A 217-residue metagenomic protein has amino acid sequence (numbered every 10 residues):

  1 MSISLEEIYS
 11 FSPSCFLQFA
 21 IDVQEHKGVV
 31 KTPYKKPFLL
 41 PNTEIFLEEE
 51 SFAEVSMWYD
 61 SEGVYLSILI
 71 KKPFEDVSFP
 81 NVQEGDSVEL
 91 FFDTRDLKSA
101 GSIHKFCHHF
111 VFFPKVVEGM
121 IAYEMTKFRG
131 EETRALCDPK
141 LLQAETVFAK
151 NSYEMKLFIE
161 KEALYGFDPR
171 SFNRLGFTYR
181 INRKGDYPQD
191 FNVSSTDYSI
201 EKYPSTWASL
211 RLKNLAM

Functional and structural regions predicted by a protein language model:
M1-M217: Structural preference for beta-rich elements and adjacent junctions enriched in aromatics
